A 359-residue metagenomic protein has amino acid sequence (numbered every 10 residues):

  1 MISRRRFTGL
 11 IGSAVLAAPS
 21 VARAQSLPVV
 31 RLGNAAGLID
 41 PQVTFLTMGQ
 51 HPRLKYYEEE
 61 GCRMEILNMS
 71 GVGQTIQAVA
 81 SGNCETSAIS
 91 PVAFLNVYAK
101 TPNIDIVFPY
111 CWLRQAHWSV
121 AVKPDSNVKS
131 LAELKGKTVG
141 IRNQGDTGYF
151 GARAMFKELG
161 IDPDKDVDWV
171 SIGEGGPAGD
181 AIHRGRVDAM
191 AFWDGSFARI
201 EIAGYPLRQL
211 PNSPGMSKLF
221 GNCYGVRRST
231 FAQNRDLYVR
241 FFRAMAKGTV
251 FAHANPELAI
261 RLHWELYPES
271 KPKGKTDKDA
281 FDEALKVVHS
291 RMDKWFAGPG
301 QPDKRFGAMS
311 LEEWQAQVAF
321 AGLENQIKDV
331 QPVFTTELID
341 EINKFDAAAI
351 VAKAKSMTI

Functional and structural regions predicted by a protein language model:
M1-A14: N-terminal secretory signal peptides and thylakoid transit peptides that target proteins across membranes
A24-R184, D188-D194, L210-K218, A347 (+1 more regions): Short, glycine-/small- and polar/acidic-enriched structural segments that line small-molecule recognition paths
E58, K157, E201, A319-L323: Short polybasic/polar patches that bind polyanions
G176-D277: Pocket-lining segment of extracytoplasmic ligand-binding domains
N234-Q326: Secondary-structure end/capping motifs
L311-I359: Conserved C-terminal helix/tail region of periplasmic/extracytoplasmic solute-binding proteins
